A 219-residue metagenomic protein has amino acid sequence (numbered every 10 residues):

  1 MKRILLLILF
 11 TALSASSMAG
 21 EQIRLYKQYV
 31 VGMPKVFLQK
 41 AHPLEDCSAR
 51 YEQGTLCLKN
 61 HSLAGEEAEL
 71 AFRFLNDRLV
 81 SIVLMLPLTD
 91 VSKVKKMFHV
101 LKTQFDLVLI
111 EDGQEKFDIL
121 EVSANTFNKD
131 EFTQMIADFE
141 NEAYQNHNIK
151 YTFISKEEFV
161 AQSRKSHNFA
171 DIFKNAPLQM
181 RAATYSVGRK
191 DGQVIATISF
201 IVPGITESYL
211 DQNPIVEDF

Functional and structural regions predicted by a protein language model:
I4-L13: Sec-dependent N-terminal signal peptides
G20-A49, M85-F219: Non-cytosolic coordination micro-motifs
H42-A64: A compact, surface-exposed functional segment
T55-L56, L79-V80, E115, V194: Hydrophobic residues embedded in beta-strands of well-ordered beta-sheets
L58-T103: Mid-chain, structured segments of secreted extracytoplasmic proteins
